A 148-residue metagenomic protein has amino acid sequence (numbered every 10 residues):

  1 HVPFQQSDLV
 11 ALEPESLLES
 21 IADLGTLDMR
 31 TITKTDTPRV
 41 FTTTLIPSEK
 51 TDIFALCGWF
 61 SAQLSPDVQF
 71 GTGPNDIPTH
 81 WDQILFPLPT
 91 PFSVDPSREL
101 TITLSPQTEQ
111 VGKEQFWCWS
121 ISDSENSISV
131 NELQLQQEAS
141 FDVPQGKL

Functional and structural regions predicted by a protein language model:
H1-S105, E109-L148: Class I SAM-binding transferase module
